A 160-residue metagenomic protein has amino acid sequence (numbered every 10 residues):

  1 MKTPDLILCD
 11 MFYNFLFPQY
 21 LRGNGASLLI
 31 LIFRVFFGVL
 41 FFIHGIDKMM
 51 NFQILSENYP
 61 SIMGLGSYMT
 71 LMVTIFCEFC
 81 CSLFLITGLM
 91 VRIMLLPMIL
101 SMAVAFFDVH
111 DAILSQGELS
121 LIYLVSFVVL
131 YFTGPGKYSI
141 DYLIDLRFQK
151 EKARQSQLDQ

Functional and structural regions predicted by a protein language model:
K2-M50, Y68-F76, C80-Q160: Extended, low-polarity transmembrane helix blocks
L55-Y68: Perimembrane loop-to-helix junctions flanking transmembrane segments
